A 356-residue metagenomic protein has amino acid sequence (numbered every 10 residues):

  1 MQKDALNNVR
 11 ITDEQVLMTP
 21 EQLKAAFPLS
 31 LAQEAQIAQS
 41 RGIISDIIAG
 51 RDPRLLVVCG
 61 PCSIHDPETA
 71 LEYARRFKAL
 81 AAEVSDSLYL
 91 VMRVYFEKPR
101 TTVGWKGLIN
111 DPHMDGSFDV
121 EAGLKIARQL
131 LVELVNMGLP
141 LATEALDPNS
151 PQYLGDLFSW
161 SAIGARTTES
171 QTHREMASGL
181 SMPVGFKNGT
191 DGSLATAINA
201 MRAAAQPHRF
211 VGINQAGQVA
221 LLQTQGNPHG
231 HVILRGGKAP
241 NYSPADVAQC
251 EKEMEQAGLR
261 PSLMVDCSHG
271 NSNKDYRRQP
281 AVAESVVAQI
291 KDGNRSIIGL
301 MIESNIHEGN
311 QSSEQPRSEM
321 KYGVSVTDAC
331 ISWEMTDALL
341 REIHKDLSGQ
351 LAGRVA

Functional and structural regions predicted by a protein language model:
Q2-N8, A74, S87-Y242, D246-V247 (+8 more regions): Active-site-facing alpha/beta catalytic cores
V9-A49: N- or domain-start disorder-to-order transition segments that initiate the globular core
P20-P28, T224-G236, M320, V324: Gly-rich Lys/Arg/Thr-decorated short loops/hinges at beta-loop-alpha junctions or inter-strand turns that position
L56-T69, D328: Conserved phosphate/anionic-ligand binding catalytic regions in large, soluble enzymes, centered on
G60, V265, S332: Conserved, mostly hydrophobic/aromatic
L234-G237, N241, Q249-M264: A contiguous, surface-oriented mixed alpha/beta subdomain in the mid-to-C-terminal portion of proteins that forms
N305-L351: Internal helix-turn-beta structural module
